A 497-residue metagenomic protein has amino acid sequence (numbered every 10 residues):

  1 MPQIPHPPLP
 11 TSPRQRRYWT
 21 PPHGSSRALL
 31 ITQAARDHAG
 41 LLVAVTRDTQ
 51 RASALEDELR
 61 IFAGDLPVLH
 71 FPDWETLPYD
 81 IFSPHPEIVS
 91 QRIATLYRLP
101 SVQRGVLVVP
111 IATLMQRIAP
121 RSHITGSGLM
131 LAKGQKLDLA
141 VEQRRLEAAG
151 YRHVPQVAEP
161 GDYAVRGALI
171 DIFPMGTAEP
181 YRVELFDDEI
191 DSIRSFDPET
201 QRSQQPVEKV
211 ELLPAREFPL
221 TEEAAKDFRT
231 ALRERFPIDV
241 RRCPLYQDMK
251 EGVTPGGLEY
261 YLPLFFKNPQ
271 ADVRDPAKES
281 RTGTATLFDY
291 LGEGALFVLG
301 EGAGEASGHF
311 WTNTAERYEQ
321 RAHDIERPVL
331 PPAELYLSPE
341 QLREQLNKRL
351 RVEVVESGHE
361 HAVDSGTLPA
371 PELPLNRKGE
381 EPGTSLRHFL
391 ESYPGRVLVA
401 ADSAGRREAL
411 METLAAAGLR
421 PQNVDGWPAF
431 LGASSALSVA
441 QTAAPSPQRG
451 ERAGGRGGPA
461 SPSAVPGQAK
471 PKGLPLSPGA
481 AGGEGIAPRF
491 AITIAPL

Functional and structural regions predicted by a protein language model:
M1, P7-L9, S461-A464, S477-G479: Low-complexity proline/serine/threonine-rich segments in eukaryotic and viral proteins
M1-A440, G485-L497: ASCE RecA-like P-loop NTPase motor cores that couple ATP hydrolysis to mechanical translocation on nucleic acids
P5-P8, A443, G450-A453, K470 (+1 more regions): Compositionally biased, intrinsically disordered low-complexity segments enriched in polar/proline residues
G167, G450-R456, G479-E484: Glycine-biased, low-complexity coil/linker segments
P276, S434, Q441-T442, G457-P459 (+1 more regions): Compositionally biased, low-complexity segments
R281, V465-K472: Short Gly/Ser/Thr- and charged-rich N-terminal loops/segments that act as flexible capping/hinge elements
S435, Q448, P459, A464 (+1 more regions): Short linear segments in intrinsically disordered or otherwise low-structure-confidence regions
